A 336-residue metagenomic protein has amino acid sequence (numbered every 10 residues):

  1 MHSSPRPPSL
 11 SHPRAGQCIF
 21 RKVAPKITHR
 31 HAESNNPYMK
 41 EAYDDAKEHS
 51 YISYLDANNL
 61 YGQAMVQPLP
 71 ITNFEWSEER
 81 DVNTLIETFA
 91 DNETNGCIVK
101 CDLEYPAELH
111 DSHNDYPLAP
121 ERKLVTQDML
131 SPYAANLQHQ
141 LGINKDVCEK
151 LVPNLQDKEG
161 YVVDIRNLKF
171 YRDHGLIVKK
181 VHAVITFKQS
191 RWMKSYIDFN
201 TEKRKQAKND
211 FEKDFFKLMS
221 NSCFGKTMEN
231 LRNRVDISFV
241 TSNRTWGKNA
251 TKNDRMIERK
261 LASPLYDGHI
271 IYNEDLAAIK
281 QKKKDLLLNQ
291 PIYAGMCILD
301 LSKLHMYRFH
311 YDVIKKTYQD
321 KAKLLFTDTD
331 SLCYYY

Functional and structural regions predicted by a protein language model:
M1-Y336: Conserved acidic
